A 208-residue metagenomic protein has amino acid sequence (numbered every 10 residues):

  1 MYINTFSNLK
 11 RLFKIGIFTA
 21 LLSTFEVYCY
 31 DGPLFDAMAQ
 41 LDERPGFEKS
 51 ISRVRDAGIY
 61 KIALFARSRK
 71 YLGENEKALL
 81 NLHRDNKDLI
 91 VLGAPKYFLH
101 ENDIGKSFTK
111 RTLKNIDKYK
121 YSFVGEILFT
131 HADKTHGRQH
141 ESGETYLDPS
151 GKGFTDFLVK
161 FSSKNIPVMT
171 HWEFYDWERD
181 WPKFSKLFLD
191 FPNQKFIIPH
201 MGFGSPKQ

Functional and structural regions predicted by a protein language model:
Y2-G16: Bacterial N-terminal signal peptides that target proteins for export
L12-E26: Bacterial N-terminal signal peptides
V27-D88: An N-terminally biased module of ancient metal coordination in phosphate/nucleic-acid-related enzymes
F35-A39, I62-L64, I90-P95, V124-E126 (+2 more regions): Hydrophobic faces of well-ordered beta-strands that scaffold small-molecule active sites in alpha/beta enzyme cores
A39-F47, A66-N75, F98-S107, E173-D180 (+1 more regions): Acidic-and-aromatic substrate-binding clefts and catalytic sites of carbohydrate-active enzymes
G58, K120-F123, P192: Short loop/turn motifs at secondary-structure junctions
E76-M169: Active-site gating/metal-coordination segments in enzymes
Y146-Q208: Catalytic pocket-lining loop regions of alpha/beta-barrel enzymes, especially the amidohydrolase/enolase/GH5 lineages
